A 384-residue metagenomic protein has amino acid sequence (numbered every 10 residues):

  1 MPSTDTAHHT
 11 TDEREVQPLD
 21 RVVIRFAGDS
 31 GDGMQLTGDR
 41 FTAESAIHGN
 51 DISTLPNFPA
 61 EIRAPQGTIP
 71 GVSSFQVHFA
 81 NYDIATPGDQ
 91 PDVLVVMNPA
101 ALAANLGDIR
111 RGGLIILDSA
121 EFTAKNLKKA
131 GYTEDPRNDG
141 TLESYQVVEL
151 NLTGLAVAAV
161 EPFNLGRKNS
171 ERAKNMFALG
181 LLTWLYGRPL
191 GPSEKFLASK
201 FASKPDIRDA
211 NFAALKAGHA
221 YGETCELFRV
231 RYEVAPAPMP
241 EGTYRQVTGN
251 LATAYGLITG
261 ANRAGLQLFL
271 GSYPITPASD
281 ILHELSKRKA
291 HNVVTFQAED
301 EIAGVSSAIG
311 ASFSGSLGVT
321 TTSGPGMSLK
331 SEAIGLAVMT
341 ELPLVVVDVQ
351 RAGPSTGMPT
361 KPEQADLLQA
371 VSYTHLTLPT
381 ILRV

Functional and structural regions predicted by a protein language model:
P2-A264: Active-site cofactor/cluster-binding pocket
R21-I109, T276-Q369: Thiamine diphosphate
A120, Y273, E299, Q350 (+1 more regions): Anionic group-transfer/hydrolysis microenvironments
T133-E143, K287-K289, Q369-Y373: Short, conserved catalytic or adaptor-binding loops enriched in Gly and charged residues
Q146-V148, F296, L376: Structural signal for short hydrophobic segments within the conserved structured cores of catalytic domains across
Y232-V293, Q297, G310: Accessory "access/gating" subregions that flank catalytic or transport cores
T374-T380: Conserved small/polar residues in nucleotide/adenosyl-binding loops
